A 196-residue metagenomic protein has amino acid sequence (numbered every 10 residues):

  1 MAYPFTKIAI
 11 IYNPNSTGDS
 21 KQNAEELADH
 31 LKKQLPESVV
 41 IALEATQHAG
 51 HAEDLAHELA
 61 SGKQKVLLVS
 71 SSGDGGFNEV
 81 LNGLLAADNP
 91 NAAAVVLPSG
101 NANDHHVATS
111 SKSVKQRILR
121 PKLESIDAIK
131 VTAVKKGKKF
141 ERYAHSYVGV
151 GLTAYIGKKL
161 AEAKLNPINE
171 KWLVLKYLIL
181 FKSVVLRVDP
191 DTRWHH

Functional and structural regions predicted by a protein language model:
M1-S71, N78: ATP/NTP phosphate-donor binding region
I11-N13, S70-S72, V96-P98, S146-Y147: Short beta-strand segments
S16, G75, N101-N103: Solvent-exposed loop/turn segments at secondary-structure junctions within structured extracellular/periplasmic domains
S20-N23, L55, V80-L81, H106-A108 (+1 more regions): Short, glycine/acidic-enriched capping/hinge loops at junctions between secondary-structure elements
A60, L68, A86-A87, P121: Structural motif
S72-N78, R120-S125: A short, flexible low-complexity segment enriched in Lys/Arg and Gly/Pro that occurs in N-terminal basic tails
G76-N89: Short Gly/Thr/Asp-enriched flexible loops that form oxyanion-binding sites at enzyme active sites
A87-H196: Catalytic core of DAGKc-family lipid kinases
